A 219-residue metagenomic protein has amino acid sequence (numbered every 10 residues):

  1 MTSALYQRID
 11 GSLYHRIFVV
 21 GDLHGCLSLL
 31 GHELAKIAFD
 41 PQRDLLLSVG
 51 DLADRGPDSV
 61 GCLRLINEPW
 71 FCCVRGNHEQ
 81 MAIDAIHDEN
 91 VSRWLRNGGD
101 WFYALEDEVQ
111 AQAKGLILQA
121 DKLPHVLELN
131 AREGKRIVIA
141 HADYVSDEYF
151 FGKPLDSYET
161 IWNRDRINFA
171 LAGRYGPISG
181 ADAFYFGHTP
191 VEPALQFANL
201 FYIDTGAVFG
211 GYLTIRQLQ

Functional and structural regions predicted by a protein language model:
M1-G61: N-terminal active-site segment of His-dependent metallophosphoesterases
G11-F18, E128-V138: Beta-strand-turn-beta hairpins that frame and shape the catalytic cleft of phosphate-ester-processing enzymes
V19, L46-S48, C73-V74, V138 (+2 more regions): Residue-level marker for buried hydrophobic side chains located in beta-strands that build the well-ordered beta-sheet
D22, D51, I66, G76-N77 (+3 more regions): Divalent metal-coordination and catalytic microenvironments
L23, I139-Y144, F184-V191: Histidine-centered catalytic micro-motifs
S59-L129, E133-R136, T160-L171: Active-site neighborhood of divalent metal-dependent phosphoester bond hydrolases
I66, E192-N199: Short loop/helix-cap segments at secondary-structure boundaries that form the rim of catalytic
Q196, L200-Q219: Binuclear metal-dependent phosphoesterase catalytic core
